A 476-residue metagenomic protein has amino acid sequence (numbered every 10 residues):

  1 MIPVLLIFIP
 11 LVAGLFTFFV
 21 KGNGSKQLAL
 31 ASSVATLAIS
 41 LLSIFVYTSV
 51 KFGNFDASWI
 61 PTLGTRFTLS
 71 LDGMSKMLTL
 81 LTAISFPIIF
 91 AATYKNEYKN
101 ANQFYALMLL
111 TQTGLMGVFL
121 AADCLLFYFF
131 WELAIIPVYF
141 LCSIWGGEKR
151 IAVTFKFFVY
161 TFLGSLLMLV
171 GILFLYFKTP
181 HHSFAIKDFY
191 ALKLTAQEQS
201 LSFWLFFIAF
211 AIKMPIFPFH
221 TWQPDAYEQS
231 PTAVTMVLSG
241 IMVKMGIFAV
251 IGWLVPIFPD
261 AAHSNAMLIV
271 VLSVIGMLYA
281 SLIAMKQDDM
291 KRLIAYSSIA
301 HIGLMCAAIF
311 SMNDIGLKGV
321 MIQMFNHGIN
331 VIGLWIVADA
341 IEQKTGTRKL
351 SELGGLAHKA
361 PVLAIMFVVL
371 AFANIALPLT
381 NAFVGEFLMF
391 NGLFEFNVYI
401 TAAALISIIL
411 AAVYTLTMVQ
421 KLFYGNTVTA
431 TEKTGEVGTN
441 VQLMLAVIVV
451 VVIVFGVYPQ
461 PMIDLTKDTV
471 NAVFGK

Functional and structural regions predicted by a protein language model:
M1-I2, F16-A106, N471-A472: Transmembrane helix-loop-helix hairpins at membrane boundaries of multipass inner-membrane proteins
M1-I9, L71-T82, C124-P137, Q199-I212 (+2 more regions): Structural signature of hydrophobic alpha-helical transmembrane segments
I2-F18, A31-F45, L81-T93, T111-T113 (+5 more regions): Central hydrophobic cores of alpha-helical transmembrane segments in multi-pass inner-membrane proteins across all
A13-S25, F86-Y98, Y139-V153, M214-E228 (+2 more regions): C-terminal ends of transmembrane helices
N23-V34, E97-T111, L125-Y128, G146-L167 (+6 more regions): Membrane-interfacial loop-to-helix junctions in multi-pass inner-membrane proteins
T48-R66, L166-H220, D225, L254-L268 (+5 more regions): Juxtamembrane/interfacial segments at transmembrane-helix boundaries in multi-pass membrane proteins
M116-E198, I283-T347: Alpha-helical multi-pass transmembrane bundles of energy-transducing inner-membrane proteins
F217, V331-V337, I400-T434: Predominantly late transmembrane helices and immediately cytosolic-facing juxtamembrane segments
